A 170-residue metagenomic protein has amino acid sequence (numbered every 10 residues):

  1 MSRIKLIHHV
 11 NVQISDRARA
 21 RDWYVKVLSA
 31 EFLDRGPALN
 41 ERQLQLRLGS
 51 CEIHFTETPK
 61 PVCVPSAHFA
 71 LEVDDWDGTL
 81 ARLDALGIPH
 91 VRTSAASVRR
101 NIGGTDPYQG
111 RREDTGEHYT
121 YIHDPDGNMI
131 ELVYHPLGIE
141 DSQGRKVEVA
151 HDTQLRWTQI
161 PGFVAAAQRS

Functional and structural regions predicted by a protein language model:
S2-I4, N11-I53: Core segments of cupin and vicinal oxygen chelate
I7, S66-F69: Eukaryotic phosphotyrosine signaling hubs
R17-A18, F69-M129, H135-D141, V149 (+1 more regions): Vicinal oxygen chelate
A38-R42, C63, D114-E117: Short acidic/glycine-enriched loop/turn segments that link adjacent beta-strands
G49-E52, K60-C63, D74-T79: Short, charged/polar surface micro-motifs in flexible loops or helix N-caps
I53-F55, L132: Generic preference for hydrophobic
V62-P65, D141: A conserved beta-turn-beta hairpin within the catalytic core of GNAT-like acetyltransferases that forms part
